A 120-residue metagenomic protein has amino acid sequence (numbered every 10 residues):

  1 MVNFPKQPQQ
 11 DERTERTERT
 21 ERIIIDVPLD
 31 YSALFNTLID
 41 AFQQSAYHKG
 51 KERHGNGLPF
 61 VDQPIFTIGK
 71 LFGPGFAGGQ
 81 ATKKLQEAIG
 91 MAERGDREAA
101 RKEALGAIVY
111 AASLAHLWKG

Functional and structural regions predicted by a protein language model:
V2-G120: Intrinsically disordered, low-complexity regulatory regions that flank transcription factor DNA-binding cores
